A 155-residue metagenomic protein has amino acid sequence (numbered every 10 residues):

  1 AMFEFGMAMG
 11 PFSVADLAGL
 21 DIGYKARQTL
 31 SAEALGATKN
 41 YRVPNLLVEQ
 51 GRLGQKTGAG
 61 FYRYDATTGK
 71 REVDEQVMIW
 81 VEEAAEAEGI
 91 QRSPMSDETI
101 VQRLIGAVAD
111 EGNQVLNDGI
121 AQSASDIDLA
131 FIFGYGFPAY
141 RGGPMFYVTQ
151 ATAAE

Functional and structural regions predicted by a protein language model:
A1-E155: N-terminal glycine-rich phosphate-binding loop for ADP-containing cofactors
